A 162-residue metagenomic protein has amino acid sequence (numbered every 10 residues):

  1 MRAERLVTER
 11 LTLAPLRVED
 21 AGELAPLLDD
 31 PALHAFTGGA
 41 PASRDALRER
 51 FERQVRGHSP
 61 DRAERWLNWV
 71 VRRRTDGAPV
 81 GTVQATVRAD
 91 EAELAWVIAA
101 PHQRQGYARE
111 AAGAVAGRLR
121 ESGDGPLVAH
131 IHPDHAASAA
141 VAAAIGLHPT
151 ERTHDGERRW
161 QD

Functional and structural regions predicted by a protein language model:
M1-A100, A114-R118, S122-P126, H130 (+1 more regions): GNAT-family acyltransferases
R104-E121, A136-A144: Conserved acetyl-CoA-binding loop-helix of GNAT-fold acetyltransferases
P133: Catalytic-loop Lys-Pro-X-Asn motif of eukaryotic-like protein kinases
